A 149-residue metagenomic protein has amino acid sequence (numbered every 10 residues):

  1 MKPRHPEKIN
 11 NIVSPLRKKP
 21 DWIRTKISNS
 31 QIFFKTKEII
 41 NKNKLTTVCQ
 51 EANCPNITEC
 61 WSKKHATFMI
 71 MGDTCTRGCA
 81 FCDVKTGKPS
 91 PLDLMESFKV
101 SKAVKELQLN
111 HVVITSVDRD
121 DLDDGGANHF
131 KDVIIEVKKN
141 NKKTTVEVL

Functional and structural regions predicted by a protein language model:
M1-R77: Flexible, acidic/Gly-rich N-terminal and inter-domain linker regions that tether and position cofactor-handling modules
S62-L149: Conserved Radical SAM active-site core
